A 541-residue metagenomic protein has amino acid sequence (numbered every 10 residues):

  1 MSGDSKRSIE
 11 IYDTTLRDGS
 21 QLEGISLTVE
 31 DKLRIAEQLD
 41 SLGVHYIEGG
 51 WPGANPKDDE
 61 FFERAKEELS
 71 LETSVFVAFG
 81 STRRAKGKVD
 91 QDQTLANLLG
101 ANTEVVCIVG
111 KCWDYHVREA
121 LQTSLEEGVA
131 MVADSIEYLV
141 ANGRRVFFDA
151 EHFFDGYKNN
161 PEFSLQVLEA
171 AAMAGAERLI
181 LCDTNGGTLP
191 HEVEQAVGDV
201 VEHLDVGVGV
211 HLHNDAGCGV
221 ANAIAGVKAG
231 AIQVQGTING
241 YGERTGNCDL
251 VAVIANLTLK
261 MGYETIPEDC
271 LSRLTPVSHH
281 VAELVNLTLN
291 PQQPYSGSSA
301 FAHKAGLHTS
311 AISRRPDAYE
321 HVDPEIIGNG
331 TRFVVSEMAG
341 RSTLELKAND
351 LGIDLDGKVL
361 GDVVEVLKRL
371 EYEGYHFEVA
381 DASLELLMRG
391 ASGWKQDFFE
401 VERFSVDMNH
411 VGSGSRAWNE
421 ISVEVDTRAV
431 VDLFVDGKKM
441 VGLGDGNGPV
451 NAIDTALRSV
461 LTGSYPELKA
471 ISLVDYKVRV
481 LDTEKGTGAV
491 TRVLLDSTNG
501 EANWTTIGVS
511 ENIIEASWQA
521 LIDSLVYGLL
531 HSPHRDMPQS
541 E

Functional and structural regions predicted by a protein language model:
S5-I9, T15, A255, M261-D436 (+2 more regions): A mid-to-C-terminal "edge-of-domain" accessory segment
I9-I11, R17, Q21-I47, F62-L71 (+2 more regions): Alpha/beta enzyme core
E72-F79: A glycine-rich helix N-cap at a beta->alpha junction
L181, G236-E243, T258-P267, I327-F333 (+2 more regions): Short beta-alpha connecting loops at secondary-structure transitions that line or flank enzyme active sites
N185-T188, Q195-R314: Catalytic alpha/beta core domains of metabolic enzymes, predominantly
T343, D445-G463, N512-G528: Stable alpha-helical structural segments in soluble proteins, enriched in small hydrophobic residues
S464-T498: Generic long, charged, amphipathic alpha-helical segments
G500-P538: Mixed-charge, glycine-accented linear interaction segment located at domain edges/termini
